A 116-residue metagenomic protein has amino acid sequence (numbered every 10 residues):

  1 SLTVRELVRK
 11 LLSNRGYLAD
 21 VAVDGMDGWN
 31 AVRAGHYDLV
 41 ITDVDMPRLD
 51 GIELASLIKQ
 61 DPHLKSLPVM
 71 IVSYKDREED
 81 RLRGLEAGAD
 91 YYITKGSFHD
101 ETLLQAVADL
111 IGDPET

Functional and structural regions predicted by a protein language model:
E6-N14: Charged docking surfaces used in two-component/phosphorelay signaling
V21-L39: Acidic, metal-coordinating helix/loop segments flanking the phosphotransfer/catalytic sites of two-component signaling
D43, S73: Active-site residues of response regulator receiver
M46: Receiver (REC) domain active-site loop signature in two-component systems and cognate sites in sensor histidine kinases
G96-V107: C-terminal output helix
